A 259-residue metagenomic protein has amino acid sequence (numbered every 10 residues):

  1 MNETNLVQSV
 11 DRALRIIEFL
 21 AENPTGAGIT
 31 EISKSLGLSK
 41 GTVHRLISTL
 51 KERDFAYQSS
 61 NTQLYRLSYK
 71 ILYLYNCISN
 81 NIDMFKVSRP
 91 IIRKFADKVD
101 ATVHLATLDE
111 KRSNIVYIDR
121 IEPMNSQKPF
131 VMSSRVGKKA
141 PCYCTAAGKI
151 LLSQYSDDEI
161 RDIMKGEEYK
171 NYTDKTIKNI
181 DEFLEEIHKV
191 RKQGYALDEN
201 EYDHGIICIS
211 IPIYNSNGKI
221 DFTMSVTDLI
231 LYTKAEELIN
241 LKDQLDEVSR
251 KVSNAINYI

Functional and structural regions predicted by a protein language model:
M1-S79, A255: N-terminal helix-turn-helix
V7-V10, I29, L64, S68 (+8 more regions): Short, structured helix-loop boundary elements
A56-Q58, L105-A106, I213: A structural signal for short hydrophobic beta-strand segments in well-ordered beta-sheet cores
R66-K165: Amphipathic alpha-helical effector-binding/dimerization core of metabolite-sensing transcriptional regulators
E159, E167-E168, S249-I259: Cysteine/selenocysteine-centered motifs that mediate thiol-based redox chemistry or coordinate metal-sulfur cofactors
N171-Y172: Conserved acidic, metal-coordinating active-site core of Asp-based, Mg2+-dependent phosphoryl-transfer enzymes
K175-V248: Extended hydrophobic
